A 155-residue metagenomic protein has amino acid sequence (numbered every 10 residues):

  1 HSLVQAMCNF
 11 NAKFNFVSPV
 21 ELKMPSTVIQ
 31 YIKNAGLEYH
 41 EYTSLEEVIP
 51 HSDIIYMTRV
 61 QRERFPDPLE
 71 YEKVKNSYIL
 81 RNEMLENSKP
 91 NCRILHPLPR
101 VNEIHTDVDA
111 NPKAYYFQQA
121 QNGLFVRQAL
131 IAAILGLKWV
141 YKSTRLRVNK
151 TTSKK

Functional and structural regions predicted by a protein language model:
H1-M57: Glycine-rich phosphate/diphosphate-binding loop of Rossmann-like nucleotide-binding domains
C8-N9, E83-N91: Short, conserved loop/helix-junction motifs that constitute active-site signature segments in enzyme catalytic cores
S44-E47, L80, M84: Short acidic active-site motifs
D53, R59-Q61, L98-P99: Short glycine-/small-residue-rich Rossmann-like dinucleotide-binding loops
R59-I79: Glycine/threonine-rich flexible loop motifs
N91-C92, P97-Y141: Adenosine-phosphate binding glycine-rich loop
T144-R147: Short Gly/Ser/Thr- and charged-rich N-terminal loops/segments that act as flexible capping/hinge elements
